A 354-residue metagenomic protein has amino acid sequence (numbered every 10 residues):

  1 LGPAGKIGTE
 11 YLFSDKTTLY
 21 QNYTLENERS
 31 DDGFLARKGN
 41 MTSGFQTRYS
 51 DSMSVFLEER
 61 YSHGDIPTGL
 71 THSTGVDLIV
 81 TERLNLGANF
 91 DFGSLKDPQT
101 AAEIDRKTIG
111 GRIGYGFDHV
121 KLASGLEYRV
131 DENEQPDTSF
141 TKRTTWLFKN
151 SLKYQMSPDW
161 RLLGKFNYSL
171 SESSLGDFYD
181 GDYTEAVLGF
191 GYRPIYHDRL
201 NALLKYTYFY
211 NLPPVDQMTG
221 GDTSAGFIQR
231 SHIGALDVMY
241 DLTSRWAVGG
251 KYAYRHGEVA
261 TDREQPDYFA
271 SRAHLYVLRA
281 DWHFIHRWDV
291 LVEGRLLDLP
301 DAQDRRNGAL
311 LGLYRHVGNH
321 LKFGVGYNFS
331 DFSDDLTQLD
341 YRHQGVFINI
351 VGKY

Functional and structural regions predicted by a protein language model:
L1-Y354: Gram-negative and organellar
